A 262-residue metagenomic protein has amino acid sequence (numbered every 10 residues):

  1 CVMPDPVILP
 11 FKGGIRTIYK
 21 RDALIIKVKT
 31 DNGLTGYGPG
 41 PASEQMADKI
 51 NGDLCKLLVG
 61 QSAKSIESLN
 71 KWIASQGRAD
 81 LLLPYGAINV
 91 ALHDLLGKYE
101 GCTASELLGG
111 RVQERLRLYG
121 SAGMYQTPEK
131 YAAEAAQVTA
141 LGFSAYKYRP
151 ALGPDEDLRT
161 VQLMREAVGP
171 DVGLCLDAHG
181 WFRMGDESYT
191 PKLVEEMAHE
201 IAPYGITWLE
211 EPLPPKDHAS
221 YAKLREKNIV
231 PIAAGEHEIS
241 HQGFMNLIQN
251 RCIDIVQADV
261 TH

Functional and structural regions predicted by a protein language model:
C1-Y37: Structured beta-strand/loop patches that form or line metal/cofactor-binding pockets in enzymes
I26, G33, L54, I88 (+6 more regions): Conserved, mostly hydrophobic/aromatic
K29, P215-H262: Catalytic alpha/beta core domains of metabolic enzymes, predominantly
K29-Y99: Metal- or metallocofactor-binding catalytic centers and their adjacent structured scaffolds across diverse enzyme
G40, L95, Y148-P150, A178-H179 (+3 more regions): Generic detector of well-ordered alpha-helical packing
H93-Q126: Catalytic pocket of metal/acid-base enzymes, prominently hydrolases
D94, E106, Q162, A222 (+1 more regions): Active-site phosphate/pyrophosphate- and oxyanion-stabilizing loops and adjacent acidic/basic residues in soluble
E114-K223, K227-N228: Metal-dependent enolase-superfamily TIM-barrel catalytic cores that perform enediolate-based chemistry
